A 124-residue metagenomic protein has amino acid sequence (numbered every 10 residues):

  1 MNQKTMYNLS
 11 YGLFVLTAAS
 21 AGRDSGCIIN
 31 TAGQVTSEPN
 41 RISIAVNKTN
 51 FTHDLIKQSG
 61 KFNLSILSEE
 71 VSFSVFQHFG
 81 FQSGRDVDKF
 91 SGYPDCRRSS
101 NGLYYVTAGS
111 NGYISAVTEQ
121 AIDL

Functional and structural regions predicted by a protein language model:
M1-I29, G33-L124: Active-site-proximal mixed secondary-structure blocks
